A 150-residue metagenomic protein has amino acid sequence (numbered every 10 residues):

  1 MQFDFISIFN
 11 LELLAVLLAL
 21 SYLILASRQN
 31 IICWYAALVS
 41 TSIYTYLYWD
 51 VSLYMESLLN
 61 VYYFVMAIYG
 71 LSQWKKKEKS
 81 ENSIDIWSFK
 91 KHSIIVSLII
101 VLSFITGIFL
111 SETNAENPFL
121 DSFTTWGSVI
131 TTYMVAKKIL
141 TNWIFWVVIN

Functional and structural regions predicted by a protein language model:
M1-Q29, W74-E78, I86-I149: Polytopic alpha-helical membrane-helix bundles and their juxtamembrane interface segments in multi-pass membrane
A15, L38-I43, Y63-M66, L98-L102: Mid-membrane cores of alpha-helical transmembrane segments in multi-pass membrane proteins, especially transporters
S21, I43-Y46, V65, I130: Transmembrane-helix signature of multi-pass solute transporters
R28-Y35, Y44-Y62: Helix-loop junctions on the outward
W34-S42, I144-N150: Central hydrophobic cores of alpha-helical transmembrane segments in multi-pass integral membrane proteins
T41, N60-F64, T125-S128, N150: Hydrophobic alpha-helical segments of small multi-pass membrane proteins
V51, Y63-M66, E81-I86: Interfacial loop at the N-terminal end of multi-pass membrane proteins
V61-K77: Membrane-water interface of transmembrane alpha-helices
